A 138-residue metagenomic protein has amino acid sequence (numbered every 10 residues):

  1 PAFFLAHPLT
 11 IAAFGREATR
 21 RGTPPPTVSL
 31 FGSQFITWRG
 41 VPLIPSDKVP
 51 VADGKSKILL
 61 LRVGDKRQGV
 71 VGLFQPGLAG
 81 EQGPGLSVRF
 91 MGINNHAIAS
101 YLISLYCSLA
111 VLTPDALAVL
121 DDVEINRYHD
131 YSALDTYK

Functional and structural regions predicted by a protein language model:
P1-R21: Ordered core of a single globular domain
G15-K138: Sequence/fold signature of self-assembling virion shell proteins
